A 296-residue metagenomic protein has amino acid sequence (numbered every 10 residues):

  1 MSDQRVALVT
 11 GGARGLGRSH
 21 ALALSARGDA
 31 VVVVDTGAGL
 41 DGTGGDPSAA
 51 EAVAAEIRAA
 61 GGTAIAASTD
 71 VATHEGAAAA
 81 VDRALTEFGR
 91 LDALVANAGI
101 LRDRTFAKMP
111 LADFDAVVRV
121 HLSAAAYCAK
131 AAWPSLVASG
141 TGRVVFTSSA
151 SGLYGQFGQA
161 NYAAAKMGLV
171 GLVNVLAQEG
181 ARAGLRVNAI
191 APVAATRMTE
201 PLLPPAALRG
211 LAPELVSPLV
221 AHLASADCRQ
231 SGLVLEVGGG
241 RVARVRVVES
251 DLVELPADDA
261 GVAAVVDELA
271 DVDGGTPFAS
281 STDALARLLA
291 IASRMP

Functional and structural regions predicted by a protein language model:
S2-V33: Canonical Rossmann dinucleotide-binding motif of NAD(H)/NADP(H)-dependent dehydrogenases/reductases, specifically
D3, A60-T63, R83-A96, R102 (+1 more regions): A glycine-rich helix->loop->beta "capping" turn within Rossmann-like NAD(P)(H)-dependent oxidoreductase domains
P47, E51, S68-A79, L111: The beta1-alpha1 cofactor-binding region of Rossmann-like NAD(H)/NADP(H)-dependent oxidoreductases
I57, T105-F106, D113-D115: Substrate-binding pocket helix/loop in short-chain dehydrogenase/reductase
A129, A165: Active-site helix of classical SDR
S149: Residue(s) in the substrate-gating loop at a strand-loop-helix junction that position the organic substrate next
A189, A207-R294: C-terminal helical subdomain
